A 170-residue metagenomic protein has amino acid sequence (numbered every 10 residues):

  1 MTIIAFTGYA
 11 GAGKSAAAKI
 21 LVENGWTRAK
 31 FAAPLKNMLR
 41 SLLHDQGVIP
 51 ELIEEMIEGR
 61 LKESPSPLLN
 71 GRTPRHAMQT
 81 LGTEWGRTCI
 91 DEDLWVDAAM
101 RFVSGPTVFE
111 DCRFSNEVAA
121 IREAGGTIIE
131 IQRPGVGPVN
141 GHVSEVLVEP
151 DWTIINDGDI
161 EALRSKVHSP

Functional and structural regions predicted by a protein language model:
M1-I4: Extreme N-terminal starter segment of soluble prokaryotic enzymes
F6, F109: Hydrophobic anchor at the beta1->P-loop junction of P-loop NTPases
T7-A10, A98, S115-P170: Small-molecule kinase domains that catalyze NTP-dependent phosphoryl transfer to phosphate-bearing small molecules
K14: Conserved lysine of the Walker
A17: Hydrophobic positions on the alpha1 helix immediately C-terminal to the Walker A/P-loop
V22-A29, H44-G47: Post-Walker A helix-loop "phosphate-sensing" segment adjacent to the P-loop in P-loop NTPases
N24-T27, G105-T107, T127: Short active-site oxyanion
A33-P106: ATP-dependent small-molecule kinase phosphotransfer cores that center on conserved nucleotide phosphate-binding segments
